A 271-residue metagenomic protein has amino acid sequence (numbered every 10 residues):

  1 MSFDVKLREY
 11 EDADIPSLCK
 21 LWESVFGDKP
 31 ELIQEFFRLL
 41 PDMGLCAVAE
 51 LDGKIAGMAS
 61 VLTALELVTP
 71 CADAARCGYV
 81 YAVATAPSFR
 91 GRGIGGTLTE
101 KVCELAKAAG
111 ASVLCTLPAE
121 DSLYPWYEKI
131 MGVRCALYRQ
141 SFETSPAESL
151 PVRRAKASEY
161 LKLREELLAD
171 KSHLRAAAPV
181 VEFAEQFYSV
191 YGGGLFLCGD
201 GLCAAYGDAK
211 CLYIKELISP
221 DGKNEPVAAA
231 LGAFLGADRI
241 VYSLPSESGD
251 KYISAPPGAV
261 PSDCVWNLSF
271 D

Functional and structural regions predicted by a protein language model:
D12-L21, A157-K171, D263-V265: A short, well-structured alpha-helix characteristic of acyl/acetyltransferase catalytic modules
I15, K20-T69, D170-L195: Active-site rim helix/loop that mediates acceptor-substrate recognition in acyltransferases
A47-A49, A56, L67, G78-A82 (+3 more regions): Core nucleotidyl-transferase/polymerase catalytic module
V48, K54-A64, C77-A84, C115 (+2 more regions): Conserved beta-strand in the GNAT
A82-T85, G91-A106, G222-A233: Conserved acetyl-CoA-binding loop-helix of GNAT-fold acetyltransferases
A106-A119, G236-P245: Conserved GNAT acetyl-CoA-binding A-motif
E128-S149, Y206, E216-S219, A229-D271: Active-site/acyl-donor-binding loops of N-acyltransferases
G132-Y213: Amide-forming acyltransferase catalytic core, primarily the GNAT-like/NAT-type and related acyltransferase folds
